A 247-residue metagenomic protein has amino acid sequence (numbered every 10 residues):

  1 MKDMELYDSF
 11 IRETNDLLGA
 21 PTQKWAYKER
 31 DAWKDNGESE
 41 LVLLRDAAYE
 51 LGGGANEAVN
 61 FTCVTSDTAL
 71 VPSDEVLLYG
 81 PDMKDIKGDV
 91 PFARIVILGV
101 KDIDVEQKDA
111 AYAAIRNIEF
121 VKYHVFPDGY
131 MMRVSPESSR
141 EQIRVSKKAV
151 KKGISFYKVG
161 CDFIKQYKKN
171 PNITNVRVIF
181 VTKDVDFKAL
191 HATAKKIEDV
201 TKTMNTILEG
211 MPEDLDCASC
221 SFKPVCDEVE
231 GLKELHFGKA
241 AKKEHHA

Functional and structural regions predicted by a protein language model:
M1, T193, C226, A240-E244: Hydrophobic membrane-targeting and insertion signals
M1-D67: Charged, amphipathic alpha-helical stretches
I11, N15, R45, C161-I164 (+3 more regions): Residue-level detector of alpha-helical secondary structure
G37-R177: Long, charged N-terminal interaction/targeting segments
T65, F163, V178-V181, S219-F222 (+1 more regions): Residue-level detector of bioactive/disordered segments in secreted/extracellular proteins and virion assembly
K148-K152, V159-Q166, A189-T206: Extended, acidic-biased charged interface segments
D184-K188, K243-A247: Short Fe-S-cluster ligation motifs
K195-G238: Cysteine-cluster motifs in flexible loop/terminal segments that predominantly coordinate metals
